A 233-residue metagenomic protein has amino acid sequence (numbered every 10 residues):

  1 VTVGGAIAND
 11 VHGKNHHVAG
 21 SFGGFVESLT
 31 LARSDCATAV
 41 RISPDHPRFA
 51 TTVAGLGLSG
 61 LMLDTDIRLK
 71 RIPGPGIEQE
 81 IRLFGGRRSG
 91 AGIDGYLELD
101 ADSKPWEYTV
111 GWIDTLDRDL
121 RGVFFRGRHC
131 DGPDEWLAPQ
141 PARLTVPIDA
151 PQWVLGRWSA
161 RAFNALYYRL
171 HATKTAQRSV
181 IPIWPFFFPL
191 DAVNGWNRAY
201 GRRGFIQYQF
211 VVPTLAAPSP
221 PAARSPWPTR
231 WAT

Functional and structural regions predicted by a protein language model:
V1-T233: Noncatalytic alpha-helical scaffold of FAD-dependent oxidoreductases
